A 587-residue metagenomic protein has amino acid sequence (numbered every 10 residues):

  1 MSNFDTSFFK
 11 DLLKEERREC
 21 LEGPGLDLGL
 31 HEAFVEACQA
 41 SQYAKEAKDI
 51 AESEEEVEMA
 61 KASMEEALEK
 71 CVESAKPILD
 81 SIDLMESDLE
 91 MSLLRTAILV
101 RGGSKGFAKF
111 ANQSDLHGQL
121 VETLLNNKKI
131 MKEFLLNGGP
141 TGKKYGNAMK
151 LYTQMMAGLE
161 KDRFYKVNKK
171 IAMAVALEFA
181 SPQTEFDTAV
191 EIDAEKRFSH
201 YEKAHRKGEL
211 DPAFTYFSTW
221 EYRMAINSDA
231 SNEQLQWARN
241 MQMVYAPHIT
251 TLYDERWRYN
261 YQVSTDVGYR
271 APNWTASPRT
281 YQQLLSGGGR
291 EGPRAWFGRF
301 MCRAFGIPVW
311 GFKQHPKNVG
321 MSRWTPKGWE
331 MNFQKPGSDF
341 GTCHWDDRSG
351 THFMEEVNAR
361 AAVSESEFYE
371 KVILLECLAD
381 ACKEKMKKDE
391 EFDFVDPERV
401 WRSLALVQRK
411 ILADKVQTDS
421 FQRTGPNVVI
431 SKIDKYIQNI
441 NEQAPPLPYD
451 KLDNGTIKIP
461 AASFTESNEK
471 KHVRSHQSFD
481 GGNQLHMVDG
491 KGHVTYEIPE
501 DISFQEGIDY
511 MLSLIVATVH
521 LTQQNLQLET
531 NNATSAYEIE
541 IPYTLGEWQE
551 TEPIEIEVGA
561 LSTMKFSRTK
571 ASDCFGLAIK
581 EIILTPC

Functional and structural regions predicted by a protein language model:
M1, K327, T530-N532: Residue-level detection of beta-strand-connecting loop/turn positions
M1-S2, C587: Short, solvent-exposed mixed-charge patches
S2-I192: Intrinsically disordered, low-complexity N-terminal segments that are enriched in acidic
F34, C38-S41, S349-H472, N483: Long, compositionally biased intrinsically disordered regions
D83, G103-G106, L120, I130 (+6 more regions): Short, solvent-exposed coil/turn linker segments
H117-L284: Secondary-structure boundary elements
T275-Y281, G287, G292-C377: Hydrophobic/aromatic-rich core segments of domains that either
V429-C587: Extracytoplasmic
